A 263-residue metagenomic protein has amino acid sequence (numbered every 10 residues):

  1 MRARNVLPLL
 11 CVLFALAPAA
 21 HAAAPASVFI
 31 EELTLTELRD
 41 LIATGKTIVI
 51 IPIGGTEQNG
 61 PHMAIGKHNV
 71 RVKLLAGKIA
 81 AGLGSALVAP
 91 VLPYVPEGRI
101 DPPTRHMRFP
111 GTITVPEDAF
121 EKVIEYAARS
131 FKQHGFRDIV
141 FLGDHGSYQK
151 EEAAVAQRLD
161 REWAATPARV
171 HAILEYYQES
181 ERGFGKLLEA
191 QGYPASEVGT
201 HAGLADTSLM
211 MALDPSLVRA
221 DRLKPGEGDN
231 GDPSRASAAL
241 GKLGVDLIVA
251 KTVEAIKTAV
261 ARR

Functional and structural regions predicted by a protein language model:
M1-L9: Bacterial N-terminal signal peptides that target proteins for export
P8-P18: Bacterial N-terminal signal peptides
A22-V140, D144-R263: Extended, histidine- and acidic-residue-enriched regions that form the cofactor-binding/catalytic faces
